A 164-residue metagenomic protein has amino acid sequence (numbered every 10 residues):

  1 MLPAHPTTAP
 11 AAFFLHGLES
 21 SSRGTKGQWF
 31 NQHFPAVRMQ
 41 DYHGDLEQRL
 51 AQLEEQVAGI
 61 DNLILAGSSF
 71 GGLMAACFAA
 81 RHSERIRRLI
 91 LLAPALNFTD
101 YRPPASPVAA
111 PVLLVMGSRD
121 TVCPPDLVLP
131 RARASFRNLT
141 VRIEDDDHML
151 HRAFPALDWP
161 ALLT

Functional and structural regions predicted by a protein language model:
L2, P6-D61: Active-site catalytic motif of lipid deacylating hydrolases and related acyltransferases
R23, T121-L127, H151: Conserved alpha/beta-hydrolase "acid-adjacent" motif
L65-G67, L92: Short beta-strand immediately N-terminal to the catalytic nucleophile in serine-hydrolase-like folds
G67-A76: Gly/Ala-rich beta-loop-alpha elbow adjacent to hydrolase catalytic centers
E84-N97: A conserved short beta-strand
V108, L113-M116, D120: Short beta-strand/loop motif that positions the catalytic acidic residue of the alpha/beta-hydrolase fold
R133-L150: Catalytic histidine neighborhood in serine/cysteine hydrolases with alpha/beta-hydrolase-type architecture
H151-T164: Post-His helix in hydrolase/transferase enzymes
